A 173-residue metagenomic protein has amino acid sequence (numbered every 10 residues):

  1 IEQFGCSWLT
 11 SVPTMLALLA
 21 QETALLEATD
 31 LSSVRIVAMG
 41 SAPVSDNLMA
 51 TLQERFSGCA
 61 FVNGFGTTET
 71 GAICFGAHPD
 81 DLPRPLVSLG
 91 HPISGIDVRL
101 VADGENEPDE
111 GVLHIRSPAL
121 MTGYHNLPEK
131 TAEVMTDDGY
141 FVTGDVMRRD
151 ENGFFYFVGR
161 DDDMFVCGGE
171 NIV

Functional and structural regions predicted by a protein language model:
I1, L9-V12, V98, G153 (+1 more regions): Residue-level signal for inorganic ion chemistry
I1-F4, M15, I172-V173: ATP-dependent adenylate-forming carboxylate-activation enzymes
C6-S11, A20-R84, D97, G104: Gly/Ser/Thr-rich phosphate-binding loop
V12-T14, P118-A119: Beta->alpha turn/N-cap motifs
A17, A50-T51, V87, E129: Active-site phosphate/pyrophosphate- and oxyanion-stabilizing loops and adjacent acidic/basic residues in soluble
S41, G66, G90, D145 (+1 more regions): Active-site glycine-centered loops adjacent to acidic/histidine catalytic or metal-binding residues that shape
L86-I93, M135-D138: Short Gly/Pro-enriched turn/cap motifs at secondary-structure boundaries
N106-E107, V112-V173: Conserved ATP-binding/catalytic segment of the ANL
